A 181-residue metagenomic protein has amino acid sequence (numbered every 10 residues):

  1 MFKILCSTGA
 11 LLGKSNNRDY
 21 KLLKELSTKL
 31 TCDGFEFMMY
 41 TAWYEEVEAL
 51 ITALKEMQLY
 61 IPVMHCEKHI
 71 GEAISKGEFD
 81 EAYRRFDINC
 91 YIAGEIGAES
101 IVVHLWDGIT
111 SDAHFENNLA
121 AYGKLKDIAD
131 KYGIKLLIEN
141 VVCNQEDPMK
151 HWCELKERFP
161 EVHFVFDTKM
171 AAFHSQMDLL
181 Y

Functional and structural regions predicted by a protein language model:
M1-C90, G94, D130, F159 (+1 more regions): N-terminal pre-domain/capping segments
A10-L12, M39-W43, E67-I70, L105-I109 (+2 more regions): Active-site-proximal loop/turn and secondary-structure-junction residues that shape catalytic pockets, frequently
N16-N17, K24, E72-D80, D112 (+3 more regions): Gly/Pro-rich active-site loop or hairpin
G34-F35, I128-Y181: Acidic/histidine-rich catalytic cores of soluble enzymes
W43-A53, T110-A121: Active-site-adjacent beta->alpha loops and helix N-cap segments on the catalytic face of soluble alpha/beta enzymes
K55, Y60, H114-D127, C153-V162: Short, electropositive alpha-helical surface patch
L59, A98, I134: Short glycine/serine/threonine/alanine-rich loop segments
N89, A93-A113, L137: Active-site groove signature of glycoside hydrolases
